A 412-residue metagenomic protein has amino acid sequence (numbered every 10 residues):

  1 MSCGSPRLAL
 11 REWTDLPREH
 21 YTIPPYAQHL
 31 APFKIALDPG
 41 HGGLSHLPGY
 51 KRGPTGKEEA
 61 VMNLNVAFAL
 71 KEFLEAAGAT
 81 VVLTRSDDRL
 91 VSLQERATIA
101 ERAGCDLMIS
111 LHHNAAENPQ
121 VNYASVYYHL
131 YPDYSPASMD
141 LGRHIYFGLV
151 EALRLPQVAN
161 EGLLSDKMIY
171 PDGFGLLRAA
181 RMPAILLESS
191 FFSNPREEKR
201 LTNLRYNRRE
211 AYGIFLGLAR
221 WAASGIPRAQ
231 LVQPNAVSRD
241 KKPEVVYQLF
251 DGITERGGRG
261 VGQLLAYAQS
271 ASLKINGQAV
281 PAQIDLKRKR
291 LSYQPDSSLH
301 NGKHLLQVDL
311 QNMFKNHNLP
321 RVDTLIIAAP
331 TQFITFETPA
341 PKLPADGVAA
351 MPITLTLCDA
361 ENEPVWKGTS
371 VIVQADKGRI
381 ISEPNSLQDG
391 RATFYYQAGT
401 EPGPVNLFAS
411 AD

Functional and structural regions predicted by a protein language model:
M1-F333, K342-T354, C358-E361, R379-I380 (+2 more regions): Catalytic-site microenvironment of enzymes that process N-acetyl-hexosamine-containing cell-wall polysaccharides
N276, S386, E401-G403: Membrane-proximal envelope biogenesis segments
Y293-S298, A392-T400: Short, hydrophobic beta-strand segments
I353-C358, W366-K367, V371, G399 (+1 more regions): Short boundary segments that mark the start of a structured unit
A360-E363, K367-R379, F394: Short, well-ordered beta-strand segments
E383-G390: Short, acidic Ser/Thr/Gly-rich low-complexity loop/linker segments typical of extracellular and cell-surface proteins
